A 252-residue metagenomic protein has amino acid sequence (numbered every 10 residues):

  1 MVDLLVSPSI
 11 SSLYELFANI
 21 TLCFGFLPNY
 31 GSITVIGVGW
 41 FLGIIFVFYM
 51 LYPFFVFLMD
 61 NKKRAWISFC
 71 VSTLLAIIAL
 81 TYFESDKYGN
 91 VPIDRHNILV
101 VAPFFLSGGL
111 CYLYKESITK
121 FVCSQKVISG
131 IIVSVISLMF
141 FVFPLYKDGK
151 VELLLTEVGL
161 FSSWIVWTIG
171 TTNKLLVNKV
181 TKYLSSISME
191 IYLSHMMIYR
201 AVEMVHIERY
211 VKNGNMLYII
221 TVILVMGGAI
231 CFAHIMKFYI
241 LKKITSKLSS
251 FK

Functional and structural regions predicted by a protein language model:
M1-L22, F46-F48, V100, S129-I132 (+5 more regions): Transmembrane alpha-helical segments and their boundary/interface "anchor" motifs in multi-pass integral membrane
V2-S9, F24-T34, E84-V91, C111-V122 (+1 more regions): Short juxtamembrane and helix-loop transition motifs at transmembrane-helix boundaries in membrane proteins
L5-P8, F55-W66, L113-K126, Y146-V151 (+2 more regions): Membrane-interface helix-boundary motifs at transmembrane edges
V6, I20-Y82, F232: Hydrophobic alpha-helical segments with transmembrane-like composition
G25-L27, V71-E84, I132-L145, M197: Aromatic-anchored segments of alpha-helical transmembrane domains
Y30-I44, F83-S107, M139-W164, I191: Interfacial loop-to-helix transition and helix-capping segments at the boundaries of transmembrane helices
F48-D60, S107-C111, A201-E208: Membrane-interfacial alpha-helical segments at the cytosolic side of multi-pass membrane proteins
F105, V133-K242: Alpha-helical transmembrane segments of multi-pass integral membrane proteins
